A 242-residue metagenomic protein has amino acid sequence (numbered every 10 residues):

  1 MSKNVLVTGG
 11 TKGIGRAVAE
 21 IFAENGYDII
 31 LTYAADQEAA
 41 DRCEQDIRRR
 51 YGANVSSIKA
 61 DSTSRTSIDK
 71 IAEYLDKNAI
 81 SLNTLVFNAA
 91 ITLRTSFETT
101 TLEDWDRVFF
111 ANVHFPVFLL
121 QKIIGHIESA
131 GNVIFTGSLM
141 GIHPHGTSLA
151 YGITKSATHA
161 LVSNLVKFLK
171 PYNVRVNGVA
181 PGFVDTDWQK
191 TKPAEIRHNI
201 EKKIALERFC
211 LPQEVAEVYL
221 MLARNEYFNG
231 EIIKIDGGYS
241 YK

Functional and structural regions predicted by a protein language model:
T11-G13: Conserved glycine-rich cofactor-binding loop
I80, H126, R208-I235, S240: C-terminal substrate-recognition "lid" of short-chain dehydrogenase/reductases
S96-F97, T101-F109, Q189, I200: Substrate-binding pocket helix/loop in short-chain dehydrogenase/reductase
L120, T154: Active-site helix of classical SDR
G125, V166-P171: Alpha-helical segment proximal to the catalytic Tyr-Lys
S138: Residue(s) in the substrate-gating loop at a strand-loop-helix junction that position the organic substrate next
K170, R175, N229-G230: Short, small/polar-rich loop/turn modules that mediate ligand/substrate recognition or access, typified
